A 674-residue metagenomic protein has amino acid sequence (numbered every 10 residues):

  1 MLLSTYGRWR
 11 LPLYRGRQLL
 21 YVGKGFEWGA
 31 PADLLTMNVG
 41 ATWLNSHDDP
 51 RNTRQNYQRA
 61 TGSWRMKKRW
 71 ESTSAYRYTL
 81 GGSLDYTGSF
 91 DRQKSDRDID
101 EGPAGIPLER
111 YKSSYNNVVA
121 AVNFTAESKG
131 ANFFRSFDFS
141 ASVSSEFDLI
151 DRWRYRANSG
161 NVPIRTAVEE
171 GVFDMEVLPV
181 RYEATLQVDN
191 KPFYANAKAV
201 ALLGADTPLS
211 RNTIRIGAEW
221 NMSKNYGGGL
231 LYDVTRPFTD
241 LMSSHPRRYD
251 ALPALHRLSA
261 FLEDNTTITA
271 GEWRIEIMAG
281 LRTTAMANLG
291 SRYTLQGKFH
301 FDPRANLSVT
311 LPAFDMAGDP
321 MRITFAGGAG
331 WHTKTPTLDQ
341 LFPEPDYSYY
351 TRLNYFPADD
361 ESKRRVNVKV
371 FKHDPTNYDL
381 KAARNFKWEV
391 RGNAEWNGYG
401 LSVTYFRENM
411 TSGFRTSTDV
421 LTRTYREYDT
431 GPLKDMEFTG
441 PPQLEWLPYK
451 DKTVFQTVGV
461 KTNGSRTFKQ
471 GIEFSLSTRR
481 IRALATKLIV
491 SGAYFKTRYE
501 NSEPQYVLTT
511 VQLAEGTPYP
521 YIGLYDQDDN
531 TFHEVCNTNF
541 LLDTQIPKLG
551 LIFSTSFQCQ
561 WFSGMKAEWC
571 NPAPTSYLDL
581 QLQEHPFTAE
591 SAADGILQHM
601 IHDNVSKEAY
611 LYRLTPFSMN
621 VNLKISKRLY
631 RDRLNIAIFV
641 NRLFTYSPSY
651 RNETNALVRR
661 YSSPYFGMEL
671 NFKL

Functional and structural regions predicted by a protein language model:
M1-R92, N132, Q340-F356, E408 (+6 more regions): Membrane-proximal, glycine/serine-rich, low-complexity loop/turn segments characteristic of large bacterial
L2, T333, M410, T418 (+3 more regions): C-terminal beta-signal and adjacent terminal beta-strands/loops of Gram-negative outer-membrane beta-barrel proteins
L2-S4, L44-N56, D91-L108, L149-G160 (+8 more regions): Outer-membrane beta-barrel translocator domains and adjoining extracellular loop/strand segments of Gram-negative
A30, N38, W64-D91, P107-R292 (+1 more regions): Face-selective signature of the C-terminal outer-membrane beta-barrel domain
A41-H47, L84-R92, V143-L149, W220-Y226 (+15 more regions): Transmembrane beta-strands of outer-membrane beta-barrel pores
D100-I106, N158-R181, K224-R248, P345-K372 (+4 more regions): Surface-exposed loop/turn segments flanking beta-strands in extracellular/periplasmic regions
P192, E219, A251-G400, T404-N409: Structural signature of Gram-negative outer-membrane beta-barrels, strongest in the C-terminal barrel of TonB-dependent
E272-I275, Y428-N571: Gram-negative outer-membrane beta-barrel transporters
